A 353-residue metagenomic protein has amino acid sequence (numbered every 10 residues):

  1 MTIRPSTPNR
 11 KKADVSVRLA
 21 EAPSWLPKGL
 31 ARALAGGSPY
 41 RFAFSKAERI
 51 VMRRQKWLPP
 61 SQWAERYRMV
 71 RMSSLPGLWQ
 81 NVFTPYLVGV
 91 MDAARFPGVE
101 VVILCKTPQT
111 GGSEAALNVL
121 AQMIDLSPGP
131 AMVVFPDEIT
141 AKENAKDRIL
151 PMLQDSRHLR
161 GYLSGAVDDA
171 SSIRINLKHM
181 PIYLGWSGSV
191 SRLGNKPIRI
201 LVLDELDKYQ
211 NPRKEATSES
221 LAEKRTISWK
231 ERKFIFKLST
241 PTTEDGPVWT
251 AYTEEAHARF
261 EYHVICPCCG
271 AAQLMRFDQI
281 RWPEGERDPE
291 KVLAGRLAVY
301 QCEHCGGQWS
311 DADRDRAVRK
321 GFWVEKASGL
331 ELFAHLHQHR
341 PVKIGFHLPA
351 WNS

Functional and structural regions predicted by a protein language model:
T2-S353: Phosphate/NTP-binding elements of NTP-utilizing enzymes
